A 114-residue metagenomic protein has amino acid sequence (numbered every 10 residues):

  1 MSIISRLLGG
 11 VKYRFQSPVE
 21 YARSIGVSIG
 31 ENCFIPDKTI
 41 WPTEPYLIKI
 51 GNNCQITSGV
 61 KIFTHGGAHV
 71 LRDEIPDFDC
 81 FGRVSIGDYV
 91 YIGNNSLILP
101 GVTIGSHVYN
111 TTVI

Functional and structural regions predicted by a protein language model:
M1-Y13: Short hydrophobic helices that act as membrane-entry/anchoring signals
K12-S24, I35-I104, T112-V113: Flexible, glycine/small-residue-enriched loop-and-beta-strand segment within the central core of proteins
